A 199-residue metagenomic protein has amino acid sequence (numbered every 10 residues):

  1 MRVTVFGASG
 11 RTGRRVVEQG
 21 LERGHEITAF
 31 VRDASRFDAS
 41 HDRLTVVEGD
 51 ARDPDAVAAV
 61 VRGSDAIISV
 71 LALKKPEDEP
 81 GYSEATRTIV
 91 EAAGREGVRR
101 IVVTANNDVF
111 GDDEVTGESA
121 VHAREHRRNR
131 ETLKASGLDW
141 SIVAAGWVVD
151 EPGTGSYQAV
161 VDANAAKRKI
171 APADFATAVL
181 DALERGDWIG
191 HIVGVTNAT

Functional and structural regions predicted by a protein language model:
M1-H25: N-terminal Rossmann NAD(P)H-binding glycine-rich loop of SDR-like oxidoreductase domains
F6, F30, V70-L71, I101-N107 (+1 more regions): SDR active-site strand-loop-helix element
F30-S35, D50-A51: N-terminal Rossmann-fold cofactor-binding loop
D42-D65: Conserved Rossmann-fold cofactor-binding substructure of NAD(P)-dependent oxidoreductases
S69-V102, R127-N129: NAD(P)-cofactor binding segment of oxidoreductase domains
N129-P152: Conserved beta-loop-beta element that borders a ligand/cofactor-binding pocket
V143, R168-L180, H191: Substrate-positioning beta->alpha
P152-G155, A182-H191: Glycine/proline-rich active-site loop of Rossmann-fold NAD(P)-dependent oxidoreductases
